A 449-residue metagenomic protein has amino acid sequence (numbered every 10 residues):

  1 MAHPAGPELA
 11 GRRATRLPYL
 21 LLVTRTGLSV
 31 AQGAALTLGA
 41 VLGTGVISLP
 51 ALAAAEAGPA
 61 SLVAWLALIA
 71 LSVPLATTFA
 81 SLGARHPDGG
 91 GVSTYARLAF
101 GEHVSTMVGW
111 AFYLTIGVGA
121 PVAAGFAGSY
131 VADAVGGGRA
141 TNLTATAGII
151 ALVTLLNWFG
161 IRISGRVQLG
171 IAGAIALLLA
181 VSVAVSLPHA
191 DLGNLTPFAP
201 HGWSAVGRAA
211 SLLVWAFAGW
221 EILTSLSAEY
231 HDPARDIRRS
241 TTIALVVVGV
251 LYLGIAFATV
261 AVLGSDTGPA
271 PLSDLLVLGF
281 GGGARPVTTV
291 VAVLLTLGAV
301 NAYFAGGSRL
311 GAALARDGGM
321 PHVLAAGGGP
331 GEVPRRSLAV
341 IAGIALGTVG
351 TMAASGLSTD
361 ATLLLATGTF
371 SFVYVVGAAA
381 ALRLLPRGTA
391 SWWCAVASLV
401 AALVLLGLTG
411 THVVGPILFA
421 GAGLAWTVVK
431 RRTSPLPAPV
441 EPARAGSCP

Functional and structural regions predicted by a protein language model:
H3, E8-A51, E56-A60, V73 (+4 more regions): Membrane-interface "cap" regions at the ends of multi-pass membrane proteins
R12, R16-R25, S61-L62, L66 (+2 more regions): Helix-loop-helix junctions that connect adjacent transmembrane segments in multi-pass membrane transporters
V46-P50, L156-I161, S265, M320 (+3 more regions): Transmembrane helix-loop junctions in multi-pass membrane proteins
L52, E56, A64, V73-I150 (+4 more regions): Hydrophobic transmembrane alpha-helices that form the core helical bundles of multi-pass secondary transporters
T94-A96, G101, D133-A134, T242-Y303 (+1 more regions): TM-loop-TM module centered on a large, flexible mid-protein loop between adjacent transmembrane helices in multi-pass
T141-H189, P200-H201, T241-L245, T369-V376 (+2 more regions): Membrane-interface loop-to-helix entry segments
M320-G328, G356-L357, V375-A390: Alpha-helical transmembrane segments
A366, A379-P449: A generic transmembrane alpha-helix motif of multi-pass inner-membrane proteins
